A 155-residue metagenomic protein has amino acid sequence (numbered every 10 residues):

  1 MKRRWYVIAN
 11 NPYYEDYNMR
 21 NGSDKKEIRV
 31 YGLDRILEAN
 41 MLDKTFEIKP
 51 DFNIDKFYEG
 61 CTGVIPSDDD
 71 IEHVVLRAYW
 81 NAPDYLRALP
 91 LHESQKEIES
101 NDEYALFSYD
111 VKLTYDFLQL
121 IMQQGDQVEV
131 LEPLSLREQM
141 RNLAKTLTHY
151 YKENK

Functional and structural regions predicted by a protein language model:
M1-P66, D70-V74: Core beta-strand-centered patch of the WYL/Sm-like small regulatory domain
E59-K155: Polybasic (Lys/Arg-rich)
